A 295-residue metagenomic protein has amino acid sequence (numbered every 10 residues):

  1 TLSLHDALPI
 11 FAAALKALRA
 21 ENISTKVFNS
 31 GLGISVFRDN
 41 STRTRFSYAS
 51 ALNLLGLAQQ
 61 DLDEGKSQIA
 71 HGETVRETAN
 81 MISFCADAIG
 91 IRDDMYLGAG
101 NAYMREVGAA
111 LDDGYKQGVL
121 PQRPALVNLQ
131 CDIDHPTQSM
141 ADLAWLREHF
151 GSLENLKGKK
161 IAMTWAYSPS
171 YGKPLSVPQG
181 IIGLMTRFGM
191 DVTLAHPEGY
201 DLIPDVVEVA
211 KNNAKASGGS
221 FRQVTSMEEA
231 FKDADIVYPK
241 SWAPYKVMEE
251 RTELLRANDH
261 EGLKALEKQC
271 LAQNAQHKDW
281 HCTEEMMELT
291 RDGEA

Functional and structural regions predicted by a protein language model:
T1-L8: Short, small-residue-biased leader/transition segments that mark boundaries at the very start of proteins
D6, I82, E229-A230: Structural alpha-helical scaffold elements that stabilize or flank donor/cofactor-binding regions in carbohydrate
R19-G31, N155-G158: Immediate post-signal peptide segment of exported/extracytoplasmic ligand-binding proteins
K26-V36, N40-R147: Phosphate/diphosphate ligand-binding glycine-rich loop within oxidoreductases
R38-S50, R147-H260: Glycine-rich phosphate/diphosphate-binding loop of Rossmann-like nucleotide-binding domains
E73-E77, L175-G180, L254, K278-C282: Charged helix-capping and loop-helix junction motifs
Q117-P124, M190, L289-A295: A short helix->loop->beta-strand "cap" motif at the edges of active sites that frequently abuts
K240-A295: Glycine-rich phosphate/nucleotide-binding loop
